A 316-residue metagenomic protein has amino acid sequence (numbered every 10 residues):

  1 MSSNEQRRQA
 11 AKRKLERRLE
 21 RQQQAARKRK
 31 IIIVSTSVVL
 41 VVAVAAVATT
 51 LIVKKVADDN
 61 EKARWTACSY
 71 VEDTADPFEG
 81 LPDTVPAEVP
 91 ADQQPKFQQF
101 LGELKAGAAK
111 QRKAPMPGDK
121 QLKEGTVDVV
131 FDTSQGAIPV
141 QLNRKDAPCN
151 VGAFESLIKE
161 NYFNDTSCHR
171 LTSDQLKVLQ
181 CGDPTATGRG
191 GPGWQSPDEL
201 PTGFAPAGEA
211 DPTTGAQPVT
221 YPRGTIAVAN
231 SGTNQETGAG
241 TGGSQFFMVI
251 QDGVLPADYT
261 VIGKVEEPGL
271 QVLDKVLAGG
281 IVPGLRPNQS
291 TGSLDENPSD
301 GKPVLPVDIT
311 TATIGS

Functional and structural regions predicted by a protein language model:
M1-S316: Cyclophilin-like peptidyl-prolyl cis-trans isomerases
